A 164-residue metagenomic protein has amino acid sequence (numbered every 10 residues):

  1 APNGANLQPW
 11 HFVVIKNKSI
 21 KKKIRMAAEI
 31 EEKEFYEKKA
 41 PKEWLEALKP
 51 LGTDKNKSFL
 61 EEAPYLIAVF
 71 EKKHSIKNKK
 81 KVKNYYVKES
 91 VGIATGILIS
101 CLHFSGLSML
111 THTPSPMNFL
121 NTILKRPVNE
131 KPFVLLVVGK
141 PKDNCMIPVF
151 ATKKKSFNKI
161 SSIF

Functional and structural regions predicted by a protein language model:
A1-E62, F164: N-terminal amphipathic, basic helical "cap/leader" segment at the start of enzyme domains
D54, P132-F164: C-terminal helix-cap and adjacent tail motif
A63-Y65, S105, P132-V134: Generic beta-strand structural signal
L66-F70: Active-site-flanking beta-strand signature of metal-NTP-handling nucleotidyl enzymes and homologous cyclase-like
E71, T113-P114, K140: Short secondary-structure boundary segments
S75-K79: Short acidic/His/Gly/Ser-rich catalytic and metal-binding motifs that mark active-site loops of diverse hydrolases
K80-N121: Small-aliphatic-rich amphipathic alpha-helix that forms the alpha element of a beta-alpha
L120-L135: Short, electropositive alpha-helical surface patch
